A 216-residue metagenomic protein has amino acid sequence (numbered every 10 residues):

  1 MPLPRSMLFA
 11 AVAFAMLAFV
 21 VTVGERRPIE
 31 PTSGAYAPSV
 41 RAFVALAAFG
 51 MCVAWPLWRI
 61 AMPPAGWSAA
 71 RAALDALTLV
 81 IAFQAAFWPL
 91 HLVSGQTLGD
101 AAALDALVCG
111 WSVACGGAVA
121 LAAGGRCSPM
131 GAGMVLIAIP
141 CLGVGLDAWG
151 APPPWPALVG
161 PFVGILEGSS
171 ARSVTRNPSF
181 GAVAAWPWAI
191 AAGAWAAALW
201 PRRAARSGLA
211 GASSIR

Functional and structural regions predicted by a protein language model:
M1-P4, T32-A85, G99-A103: Helix-loop-helix units of permease transmembrane domains in multi-pass membrane transporters, especially ABC
F9-V21, M51, S173-G211: Alpha-helical transmembrane segments of multi-pass membrane transporters/translocases
V21-I29, W55-P64, A118-L121, I190-R216: Junction motif at the cytosolic side of a transmembrane helix
V21-T32, A86-L98, V144-A151, S170-S173: Juxtamembrane "helix-exit" motif on the non-cytosolic side of transmembrane helices
P31, C141-A194: Terminal transmembrane helical anchor/hairpin motif
V44-A54, L107-C115, P187-A191: Hydrophobic alpha-helical transmembrane segments
D75-R126: Secretory targeting signals
D75-V80, S128-P140, L158-V159: Central hydrophobic cores of alpha-helical transmembrane segments in multi-pass integral membrane proteins
